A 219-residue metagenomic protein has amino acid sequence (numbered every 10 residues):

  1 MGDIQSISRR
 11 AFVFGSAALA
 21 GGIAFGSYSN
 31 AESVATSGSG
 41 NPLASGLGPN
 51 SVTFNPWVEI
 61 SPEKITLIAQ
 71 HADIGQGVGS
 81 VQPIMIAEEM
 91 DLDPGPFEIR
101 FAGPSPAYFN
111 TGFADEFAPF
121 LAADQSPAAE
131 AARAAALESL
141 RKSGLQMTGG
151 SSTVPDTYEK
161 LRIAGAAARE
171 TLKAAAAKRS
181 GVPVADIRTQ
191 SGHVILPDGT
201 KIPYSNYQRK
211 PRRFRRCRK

Functional and structural regions predicted by a protein language model:
G2, I65-M85, G95-A166, V184-R216: Short, surface-exposed loop/turn segments at secondary-structure boundaries that line and modulate
G2-A20: N-terminal secretory signal peptides and thylakoid transit peptides that target proteins across membranes
Q5-S6, G26-P62, T189, V194: C-terminal segment of N-terminal export signals and the immediately downstream linker at the start of the mature
G21-F25: Hydrophobic h-region of N-terminal signal peptides that target proteins for export in Gram-negative bacteria
M90-D91: Catalytic phosphate/nucleotide-handling subdomain of diverse soluble enzymes
E159, I163-A167, T171-R179: Alpha/propeptide regions of enzymes that mature by internal proteolysis
